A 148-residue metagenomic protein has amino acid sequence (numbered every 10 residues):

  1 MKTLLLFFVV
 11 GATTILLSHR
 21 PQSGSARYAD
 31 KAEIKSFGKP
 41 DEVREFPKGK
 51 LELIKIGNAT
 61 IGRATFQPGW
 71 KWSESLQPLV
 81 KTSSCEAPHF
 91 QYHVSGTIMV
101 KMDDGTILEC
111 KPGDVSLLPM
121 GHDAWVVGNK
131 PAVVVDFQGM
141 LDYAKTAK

Functional and structural regions predicted by a protein language model:
M1-L4: Positively charged n-region of N-terminal signal peptides that target proteins for export
F7-I15: Bacterial N-terminal signal peptides
H19-T65, S73-E74: A short, N-terminal "cap"/entry segment at the start of jelly-roll beta-barrel domains of the cupin/DSBH fold
R27-K39, R44, W125-K148: Double-stranded beta-helix
R63-C85: Conserved short histidine dyad/triad with adjacent acidic residue
K71-W72, G96-K101, A124: Short beta-strand segments in beta-sandwich/barrel cores
T82-V100: Short, conserved beta-strand element in jelly-roll/cupin
M102-H122: Short acidic-glycine-tyrosine-enriched beta hairpin
